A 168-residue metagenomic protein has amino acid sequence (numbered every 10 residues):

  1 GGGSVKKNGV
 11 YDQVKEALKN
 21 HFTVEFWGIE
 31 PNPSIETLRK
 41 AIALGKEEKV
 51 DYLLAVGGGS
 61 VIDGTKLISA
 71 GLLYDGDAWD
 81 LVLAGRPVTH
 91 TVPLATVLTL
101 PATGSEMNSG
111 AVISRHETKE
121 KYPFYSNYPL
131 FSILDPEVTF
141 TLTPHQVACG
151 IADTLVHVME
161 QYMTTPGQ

Functional and structural regions predicted by a protein language model:
G1-Y52: ATP/NTP phosphate-donor binding region
K6, E30-P33, S60, T143 (+2 more regions): Catalytic cores of large soluble enzymes that bind and process phosphate-bearing ligands
N8, I35, G64-K66, A70 (+2 more regions): Active-site-proximal flexible loops/turns
Q13, K40, L67, T154-Q161: Alpha-helical scaffold segments in soluble metabolic enzymes
Q13-V14, I42, V61-Y74, M107-N108: Short Gly/Thr/Asp-enriched flexible loops that form oxyanion-binding sites at enzyme active sites
E25-W27, L54, G64, T96-V97 (+1 more regions): General beta-strand structural signal in soluble alpha/beta enzymes
V50-I68, T99-S105: Glycine/serine-rich anion-binding loops at beta->alpha junctions that coordinate negatively charged ligand groups
G71-G167: A glycine/threonine-rich phosphate-anchoring loop and its flanking beta-alpha core in nucleotide/phosphate-binding
